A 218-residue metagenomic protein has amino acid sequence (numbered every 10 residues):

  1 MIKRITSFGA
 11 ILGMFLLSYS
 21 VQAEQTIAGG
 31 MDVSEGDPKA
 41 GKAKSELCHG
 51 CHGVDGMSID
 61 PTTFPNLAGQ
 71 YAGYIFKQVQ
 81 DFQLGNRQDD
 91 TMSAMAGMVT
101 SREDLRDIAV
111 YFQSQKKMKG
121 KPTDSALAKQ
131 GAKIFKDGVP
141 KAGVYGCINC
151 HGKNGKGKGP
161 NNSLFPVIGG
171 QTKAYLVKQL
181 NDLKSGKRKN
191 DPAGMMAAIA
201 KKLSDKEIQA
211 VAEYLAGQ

Functional and structural regions predicted by a protein language model:
M1-G9: Bacterial N-terminal signal peptides that target proteins for export
G9-S18: Bacterial N-terminal signal peptides
Y19-A23: Sec/Tat signal peptide C-region and signal peptidase I cleavage site
E24-S45, S58-P61, S114-K141: Electrostatic cytochrome c docking/interface patches
A28-L84: The feature marks the first
G41, C48-V54, I108, V144-K153 (+1 more regions): The canonical Cys-X-X-Cys-His
G50-M57, Q113-S114, C150-K156, A216-G217: Detector for the c-type heme attachment site
I59-N66, D81-T123, P160-V167, K184-Q218: Axial heme c-ligation environment in periplasmic c-type cytochrome domains
